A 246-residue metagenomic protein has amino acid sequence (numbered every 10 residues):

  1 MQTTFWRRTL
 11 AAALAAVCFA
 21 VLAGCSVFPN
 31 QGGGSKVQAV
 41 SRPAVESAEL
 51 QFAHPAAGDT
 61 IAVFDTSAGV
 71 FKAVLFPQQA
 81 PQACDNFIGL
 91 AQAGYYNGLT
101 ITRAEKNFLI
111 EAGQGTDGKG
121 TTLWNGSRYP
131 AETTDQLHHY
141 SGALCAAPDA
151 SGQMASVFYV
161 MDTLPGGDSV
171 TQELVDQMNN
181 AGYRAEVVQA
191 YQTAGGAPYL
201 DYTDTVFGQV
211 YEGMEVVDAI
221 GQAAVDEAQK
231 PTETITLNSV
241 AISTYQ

Functional and structural regions predicted by a protein language model:
Q2-T3, R8, C18-Q246: Cyclophilin-like peptidyl-prolyl cis-trans isomerases
A11-L14: Internal alpha-helical transmembrane segments of multi-pass membrane proteins, especially GPCRs
